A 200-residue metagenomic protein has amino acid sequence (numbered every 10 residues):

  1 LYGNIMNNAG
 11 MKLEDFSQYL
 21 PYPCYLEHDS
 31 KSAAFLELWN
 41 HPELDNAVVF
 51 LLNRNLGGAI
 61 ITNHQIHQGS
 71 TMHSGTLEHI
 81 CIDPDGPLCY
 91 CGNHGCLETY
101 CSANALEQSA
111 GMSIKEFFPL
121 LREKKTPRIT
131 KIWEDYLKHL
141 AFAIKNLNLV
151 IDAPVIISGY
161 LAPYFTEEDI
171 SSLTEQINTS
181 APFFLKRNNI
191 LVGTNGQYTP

Functional and structural regions predicted by a protein language model:
L1, S32-A34, G57-G58, H67 (+1 more regions): Short, active-site-adjacent cap segments at secondary-structure transitions
L1-N46, E167-T179: Glycine-rich phosphate-binding loop and adjoining helix at the ATP-binding site of ATP-dependent phosphoryl-transfer
I5, Y25-H28, L51, L191-Y198: Active-site nucleophile and cofactor-binding loops and adjacent substrate-binding regions of central metabolic enzymes
Y22, N40-P42, L97-P200: ATP-binding/phosphotransfer module of carbohydrate and carboxylate kinases, centering on a glycine-rich
C24, N46, P87, A153-P154: The start of beta-strands in P-loop NTPase/AAA+ ATPase cores
S30, W39, M72, G86 (+3 more regions): A broadly conserved detector of short glycine/acidic/proline-rich loop/turn motifs that flank catalytic sites and bind
L44-Y100: Glycine-rich phosphate-binding loop of actin/hexokinase-like ATP-binding domains
